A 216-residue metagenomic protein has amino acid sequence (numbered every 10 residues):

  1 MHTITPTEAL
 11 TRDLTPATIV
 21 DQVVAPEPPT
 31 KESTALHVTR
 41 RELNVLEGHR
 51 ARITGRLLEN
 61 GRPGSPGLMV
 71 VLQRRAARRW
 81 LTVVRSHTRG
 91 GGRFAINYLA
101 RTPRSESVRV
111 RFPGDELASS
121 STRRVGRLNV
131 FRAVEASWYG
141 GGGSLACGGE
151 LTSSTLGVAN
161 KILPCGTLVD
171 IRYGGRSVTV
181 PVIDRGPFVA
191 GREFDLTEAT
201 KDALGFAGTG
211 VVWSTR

Functional and structural regions predicted by a protein language model:
H2-T30, V38, N44-L46, T54 (+3 more regions): Secreted/periplasmic proteins
I19-V23, V70, V83: Detector for intrinsically disordered, low-structure N-terminal pre-sequences
T34: Nuclease and nuclease-like effector domains acting on nucleic acids or nucleotide cofactors
E47-G61: Beta-strand-rich structural segments
L57-T82: Short flexible loop/turn segments that cap and initiate beta-strands
M69-Q73, V84, D170-R172, P181: Beta-strand signatures of extracellular beta-sandwich domains
R78-S86, V178-T179: Surface-exposed loop/edge segments in extracytoplasmic proteins
D115-S119: Short, solvent-exposed loop/turn segments at the edges of extracellular beta-sandwich modules
